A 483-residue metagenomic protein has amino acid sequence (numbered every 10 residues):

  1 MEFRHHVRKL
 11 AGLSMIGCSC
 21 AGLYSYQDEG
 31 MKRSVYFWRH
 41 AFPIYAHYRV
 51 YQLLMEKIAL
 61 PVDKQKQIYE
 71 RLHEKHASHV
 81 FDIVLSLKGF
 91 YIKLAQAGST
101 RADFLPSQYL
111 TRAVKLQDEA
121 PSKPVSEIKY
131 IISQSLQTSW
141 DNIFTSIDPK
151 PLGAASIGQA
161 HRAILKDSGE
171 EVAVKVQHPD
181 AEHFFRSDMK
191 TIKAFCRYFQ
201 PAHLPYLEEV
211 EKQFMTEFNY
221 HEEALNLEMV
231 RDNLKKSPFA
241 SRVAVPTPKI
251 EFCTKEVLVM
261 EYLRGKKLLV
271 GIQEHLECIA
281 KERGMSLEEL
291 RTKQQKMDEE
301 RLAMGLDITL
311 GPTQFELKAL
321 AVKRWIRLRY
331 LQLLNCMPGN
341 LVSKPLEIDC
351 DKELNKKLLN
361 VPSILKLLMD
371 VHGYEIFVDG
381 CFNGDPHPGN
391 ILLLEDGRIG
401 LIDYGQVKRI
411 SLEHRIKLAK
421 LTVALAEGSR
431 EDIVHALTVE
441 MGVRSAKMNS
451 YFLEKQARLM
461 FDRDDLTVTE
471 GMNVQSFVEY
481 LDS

Functional and structural regions predicted by a protein language model:
M1-Q159, D167-E171, H183-F214, M297 (+1 more regions): N-terminal accessory/targeting segments that precede structured cores
E70, E74-K75, R101, E251-T254 (+2 more regions): Helix-rich C-lobe and terminal helical cap/extension of kinase-like folds
A120, V125, K129-S133, R231 (+2 more regions): Short pocket-lining segment of the protein kinase catalytic domain that shapes the ATP-binding cleft
P149-L152, K166, E170-Q177, A181-R186 (+2 more regions): ATP-binding pocket architecture of kinase catalytic cores
A163-K166, P386: Conserved beta3 strand of the Hanks-type protein kinase catalytic N-lobe
Q200-P205, K235-K249: Conserved HxN/HPN-centered segment at the entrance to the catalytic loop of eukaryotic protein kinase-like domains
V378-P388: Catalytic-loop of the protein kinase fold
G389-L393: Hydrophobic residue at the +6 position relative to the catalytic HRD Asp in the kinase catalytic loop
